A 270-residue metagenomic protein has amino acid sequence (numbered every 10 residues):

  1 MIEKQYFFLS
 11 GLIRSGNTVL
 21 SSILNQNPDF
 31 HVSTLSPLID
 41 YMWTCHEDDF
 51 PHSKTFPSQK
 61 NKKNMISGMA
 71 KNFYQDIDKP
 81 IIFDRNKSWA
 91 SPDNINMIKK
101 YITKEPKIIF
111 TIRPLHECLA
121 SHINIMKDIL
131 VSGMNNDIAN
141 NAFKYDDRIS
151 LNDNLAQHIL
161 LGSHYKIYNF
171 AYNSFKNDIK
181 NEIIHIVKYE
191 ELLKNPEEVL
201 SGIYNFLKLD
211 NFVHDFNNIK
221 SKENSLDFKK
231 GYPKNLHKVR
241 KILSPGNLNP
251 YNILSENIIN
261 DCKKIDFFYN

Functional and structural regions predicted by a protein language model:
M1-F7, D146-S150, Q157-L160, N169 (+3 more regions): PAPS-dependent sulfotransferases, especially Golgi type II membrane carbohydrate sulfotransferases
M1-I77, K222-K229, K234: PAPS-dependent sulfotransferase catalytic core
G16-F30, M97-Y101, I186-N211: PAPS/PAP-binding and catalytic site of the sulfotransferase fold
T18-S21, I39-M42, A90-D93, H116-S121 (+1 more regions): Short catalytic/ligand-binding loop motif for oxyanion handling, primarily in non-cytosolic enzymes, centered on
N27-P28, N86-K87, N181: Acidic-histidine catalytic/liganding microenvironments
E47, K62-Q75, A120-F206, D261 (+1 more regions): PAPS-dependent sulfotransferase catalytic domain
A70-I95: Glycine-rich phosphate-binding loop used to anchor ATP phosphates in small-molecule kinases, encompassing both
Y101-I125: Conserved phosphate-donor/acceptor-positioning beta-strand/loop module used by diverse small-molecule
